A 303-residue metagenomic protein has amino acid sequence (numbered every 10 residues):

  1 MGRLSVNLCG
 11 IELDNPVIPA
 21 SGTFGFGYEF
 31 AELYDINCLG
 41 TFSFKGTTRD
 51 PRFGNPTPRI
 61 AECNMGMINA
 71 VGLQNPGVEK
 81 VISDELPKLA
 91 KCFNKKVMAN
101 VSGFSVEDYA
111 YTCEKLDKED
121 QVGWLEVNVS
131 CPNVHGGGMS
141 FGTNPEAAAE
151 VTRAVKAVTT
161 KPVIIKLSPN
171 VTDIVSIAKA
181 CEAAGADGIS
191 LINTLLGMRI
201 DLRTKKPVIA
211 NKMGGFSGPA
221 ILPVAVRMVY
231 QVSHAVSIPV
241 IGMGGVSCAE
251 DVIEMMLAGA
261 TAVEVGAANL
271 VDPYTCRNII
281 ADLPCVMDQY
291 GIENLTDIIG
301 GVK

Functional and structural regions predicted by a protein language model:
M1-V97, S102-F104: N-terminal capping/small domains of soluble enzymes
A31, I82, L86, A149-R153 (+3 more regions): Predominant activation on well-ordered alpha-helical scaffold segments within soluble catalytic domains
L39-G40, K45, K95, V122-L125 (+3 more regions): Short acidic/polar active-site loop segments enriched in Thr and Asp
T48-F53, P132-V134, L196-R199, L270-D272: Short gly/pro/ser/thr-enriched loop/turn and capping motifs at secondary-structure boundaries
N55-N64, I200-G214, M256, A268-E293: C-terminal helical cap(s) of enzyme catalytic domains, especially alpha/beta-barrels
K91, V106-I241, E250-V265: Alpha/beta enzyme core
V246: Short donor-sugar binding/catalytic loops of nucleotide-sugar-dependent glycosyltransferases, especially enzymes
T296-K303: A short, charged, Gly/Pro-tolerant segment at domain boundaries
